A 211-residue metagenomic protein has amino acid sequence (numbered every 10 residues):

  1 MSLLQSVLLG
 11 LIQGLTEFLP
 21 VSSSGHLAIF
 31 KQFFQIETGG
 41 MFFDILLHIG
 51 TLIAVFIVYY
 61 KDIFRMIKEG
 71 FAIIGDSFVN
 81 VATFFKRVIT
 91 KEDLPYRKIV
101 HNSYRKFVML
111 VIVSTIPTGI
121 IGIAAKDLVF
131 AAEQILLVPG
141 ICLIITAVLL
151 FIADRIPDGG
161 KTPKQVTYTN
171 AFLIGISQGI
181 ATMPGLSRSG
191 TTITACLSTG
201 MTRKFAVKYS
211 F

Functional and structural regions predicted by a protein language model:
M1-F211: Multi-pass membrane proteins that catalyze or facilitate reactions on polyprenyl-/lipid-phosphate substrates and their
